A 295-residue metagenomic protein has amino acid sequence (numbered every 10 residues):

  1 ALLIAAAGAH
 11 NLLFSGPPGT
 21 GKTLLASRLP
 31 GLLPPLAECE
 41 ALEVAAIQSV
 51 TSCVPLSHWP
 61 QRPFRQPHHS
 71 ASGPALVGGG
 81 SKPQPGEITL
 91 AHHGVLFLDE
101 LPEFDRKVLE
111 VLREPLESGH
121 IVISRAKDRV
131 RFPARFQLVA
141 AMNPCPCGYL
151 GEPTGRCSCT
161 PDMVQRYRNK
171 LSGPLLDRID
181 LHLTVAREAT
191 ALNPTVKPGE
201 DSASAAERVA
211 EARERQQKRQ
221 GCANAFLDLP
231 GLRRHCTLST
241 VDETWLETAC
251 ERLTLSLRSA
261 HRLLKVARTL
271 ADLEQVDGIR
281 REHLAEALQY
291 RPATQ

Functional and structural regions predicted by a protein language model:
L3, S57-L96, D128-R129: Conserved alpha-helical scaffold flanking the Walker A/P-loop in AAA+ ATPase domains
G8-L13, H92-G94: Pre-Walker A (Motif I) flank of P-loop NTPase domains
L12-L56, S118: Walker A/P-loop
G16, G78, E100: The Walker A (P-loop) glycine that initiates the GxxxxGKT/S ATP-binding motif of P-loop NTPases
E40-S72, G79-G80, L227-T237, L257 (+1 more regions): Conserved inter-motif catalytic segment of the P-loop NTP-binding fold
P83, R106-Q295: Basic, amphipathic alpha-helical bundle interface domains used for macromolecular binding and assembly
H93, D99-L101, V111: Walker B catalytic acidic pair
